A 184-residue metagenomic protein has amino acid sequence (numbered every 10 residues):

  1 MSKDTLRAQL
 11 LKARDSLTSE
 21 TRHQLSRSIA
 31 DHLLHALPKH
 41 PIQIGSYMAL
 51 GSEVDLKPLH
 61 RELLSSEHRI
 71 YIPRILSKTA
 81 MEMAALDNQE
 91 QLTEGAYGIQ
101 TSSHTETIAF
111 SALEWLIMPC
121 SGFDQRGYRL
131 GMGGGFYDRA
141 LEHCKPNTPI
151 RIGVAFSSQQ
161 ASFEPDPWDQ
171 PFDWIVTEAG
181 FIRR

Functional and structural regions predicted by a protein language model:
M1-A112: N-terminal active-site beta-alpha-beta segment that forms phosphate/nucleotide-binding and substrate-recognition loops
A80-R184: Conserved phosphate- and dinucleotide-binding cores of soluble alpha/beta proteins, encompassing both enzyme active
